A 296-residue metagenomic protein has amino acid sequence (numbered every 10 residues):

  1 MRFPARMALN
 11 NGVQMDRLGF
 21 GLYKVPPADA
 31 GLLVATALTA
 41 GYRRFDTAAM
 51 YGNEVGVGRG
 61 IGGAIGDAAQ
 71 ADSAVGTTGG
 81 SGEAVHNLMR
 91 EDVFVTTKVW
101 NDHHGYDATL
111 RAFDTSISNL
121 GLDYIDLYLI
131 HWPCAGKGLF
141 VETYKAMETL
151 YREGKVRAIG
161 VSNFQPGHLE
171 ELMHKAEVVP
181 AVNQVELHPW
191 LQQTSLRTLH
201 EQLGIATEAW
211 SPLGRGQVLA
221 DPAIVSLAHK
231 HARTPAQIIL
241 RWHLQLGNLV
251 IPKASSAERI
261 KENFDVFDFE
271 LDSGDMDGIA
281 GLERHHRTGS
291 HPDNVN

Functional and structural regions predicted by a protein language model:
M1-V93, A146, G214, N294-V295: N-terminal binding-site loop/beta-alpha segment at the start of enzyme catalytic domains that lines or forms
F3, T78, W132-N296: Beta/alpha (TIM)-barrel catalytic core signal, keyed to glycine-rich beta->alpha loops juxtaposed to Asp/Glu that bind
L18-K24, L127-G136: Glycine-rich phosphate-binding "P-loop"
V25-A28, A48-G56, D102-D107, A135-G138 (+2 more regions): Acidic-and-aromatic substrate-binding clefts and catalytic sites of carbohydrate-active enzymes
V25-L38, G105-L120, G167-E170, L191-Q192: Short, acidic/polar
R44, Y124-L127, A158, V182: Residues at the N-termini of beta-strands
D72, G76, M89-H103, Y124-P133 (+1 more regions): A short, structured active-site edge motif that brings together acidic residues
G80-V85, T109-I130, T149-E153: CE4/NodB-like, metal-dependent polysaccharide N-deacetylase domain that modifies extracellular/periplasmic N-acetylated
